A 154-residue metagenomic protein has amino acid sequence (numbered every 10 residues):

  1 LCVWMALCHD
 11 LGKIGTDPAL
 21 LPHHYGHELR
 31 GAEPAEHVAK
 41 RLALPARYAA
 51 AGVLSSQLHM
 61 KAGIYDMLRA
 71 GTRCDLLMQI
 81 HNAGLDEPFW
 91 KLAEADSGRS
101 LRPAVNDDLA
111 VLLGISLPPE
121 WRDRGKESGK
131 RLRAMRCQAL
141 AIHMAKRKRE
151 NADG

Functional and structural regions predicted by a protein language model:
L1-G154: C-terminal subdomains that position terminal phosphate/3'-OH groups for nucleotidyl transfer/ligation, primarily on
